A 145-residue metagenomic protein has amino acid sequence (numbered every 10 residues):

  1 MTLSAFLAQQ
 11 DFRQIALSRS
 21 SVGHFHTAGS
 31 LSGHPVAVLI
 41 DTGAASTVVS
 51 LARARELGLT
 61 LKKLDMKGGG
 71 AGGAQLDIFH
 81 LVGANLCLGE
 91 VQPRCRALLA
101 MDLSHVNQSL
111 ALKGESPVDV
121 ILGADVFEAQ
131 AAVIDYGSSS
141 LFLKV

Functional and structural regions predicted by a protein language model:
M1-V145: Pepsin/retropepsin-fold aspartyl endopeptidases
